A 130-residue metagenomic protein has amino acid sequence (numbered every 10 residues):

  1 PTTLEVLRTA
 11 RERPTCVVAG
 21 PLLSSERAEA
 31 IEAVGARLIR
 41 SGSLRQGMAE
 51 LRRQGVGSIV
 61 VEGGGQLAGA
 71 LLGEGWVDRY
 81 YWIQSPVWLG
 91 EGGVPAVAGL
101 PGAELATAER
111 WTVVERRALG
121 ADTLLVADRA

Functional and structural regions predicted by a protein language model:
P1-A130: Enzymes that bind and transform nitrogen-containing heteroaromatic metabolites
